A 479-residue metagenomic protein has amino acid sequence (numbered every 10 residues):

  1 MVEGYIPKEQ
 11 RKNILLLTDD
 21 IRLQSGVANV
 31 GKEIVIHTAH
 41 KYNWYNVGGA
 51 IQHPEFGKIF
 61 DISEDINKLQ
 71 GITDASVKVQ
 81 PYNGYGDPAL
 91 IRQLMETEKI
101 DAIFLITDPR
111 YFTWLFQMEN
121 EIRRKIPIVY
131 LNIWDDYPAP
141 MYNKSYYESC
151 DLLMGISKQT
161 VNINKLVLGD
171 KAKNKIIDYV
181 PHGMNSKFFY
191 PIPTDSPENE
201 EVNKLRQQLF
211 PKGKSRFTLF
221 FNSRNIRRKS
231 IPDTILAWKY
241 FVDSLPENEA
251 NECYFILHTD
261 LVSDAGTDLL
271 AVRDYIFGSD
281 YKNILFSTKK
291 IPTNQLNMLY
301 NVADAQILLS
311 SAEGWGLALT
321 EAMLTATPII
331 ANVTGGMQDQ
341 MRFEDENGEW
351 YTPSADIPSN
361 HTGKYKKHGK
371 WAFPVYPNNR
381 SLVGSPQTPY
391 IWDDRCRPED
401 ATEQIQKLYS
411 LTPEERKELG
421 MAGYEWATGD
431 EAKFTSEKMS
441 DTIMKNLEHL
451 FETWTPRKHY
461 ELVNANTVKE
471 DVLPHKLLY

Functional and structural regions predicted by a protein language model:
M1-E64, E98, N466, L477-Y479: N-terminal subdomain of nucleotide-sugar transferases
Y5, A372-Y479: C-terminal amphipathic helix plus adjacent low-complexity, charged tail appended to glycosyltransferase catalytic
L16, P211-K229, I235-W238, F255: Conserved donor-binding/catalytic core segment of Leloir-type glycosyltransferases
E121, A265-N294: Nucleotide-activated donor-binding/catalytic signature segment of Leloir-type glycosyltransferases, i.e., the conserved
R123, P140-G155: A conserved, positively charged/aromatic
Q159, G183: Carbohydrate-associated surface elements
S311: Aromatic "clamp/platform" in nucleotide-sugar-dependent glycosyltransferases that forms part of the donor/acceptor
P328-A331, M341-R342, G348-Y351, A355: Short hydrophobic beta-strand element within catalytic cores of glycosyltransferases and related nucleotide-activated
